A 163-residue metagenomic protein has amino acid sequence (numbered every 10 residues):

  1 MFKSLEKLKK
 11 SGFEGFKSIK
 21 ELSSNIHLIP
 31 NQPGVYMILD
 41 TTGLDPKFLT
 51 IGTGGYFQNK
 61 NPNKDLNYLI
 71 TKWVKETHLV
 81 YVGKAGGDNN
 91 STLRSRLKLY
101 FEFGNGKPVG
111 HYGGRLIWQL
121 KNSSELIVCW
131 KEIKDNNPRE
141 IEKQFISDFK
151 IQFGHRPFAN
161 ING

Functional and structural regions predicted by a protein language model:
M1-G163: Boundary/linker segments flanking structured domains
